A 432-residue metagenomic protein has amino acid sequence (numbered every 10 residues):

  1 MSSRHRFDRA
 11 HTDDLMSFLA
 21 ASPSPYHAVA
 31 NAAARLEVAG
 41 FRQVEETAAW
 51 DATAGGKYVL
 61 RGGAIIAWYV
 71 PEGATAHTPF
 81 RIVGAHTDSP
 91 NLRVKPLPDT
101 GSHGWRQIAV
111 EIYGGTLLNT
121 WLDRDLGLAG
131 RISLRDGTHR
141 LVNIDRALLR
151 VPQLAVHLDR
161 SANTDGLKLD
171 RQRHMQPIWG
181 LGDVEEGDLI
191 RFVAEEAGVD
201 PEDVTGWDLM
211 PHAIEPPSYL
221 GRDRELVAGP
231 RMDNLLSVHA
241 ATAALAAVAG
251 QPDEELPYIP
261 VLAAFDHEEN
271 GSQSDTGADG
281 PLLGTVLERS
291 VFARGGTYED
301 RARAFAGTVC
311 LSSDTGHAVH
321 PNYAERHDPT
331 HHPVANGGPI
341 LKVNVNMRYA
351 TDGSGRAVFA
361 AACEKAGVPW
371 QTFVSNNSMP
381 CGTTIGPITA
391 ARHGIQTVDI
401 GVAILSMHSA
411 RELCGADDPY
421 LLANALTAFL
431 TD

Functional and structural regions predicted by a protein language model:
M1-D432: N-terminal hydrophobic/helix-forming segments and targeting peptides
